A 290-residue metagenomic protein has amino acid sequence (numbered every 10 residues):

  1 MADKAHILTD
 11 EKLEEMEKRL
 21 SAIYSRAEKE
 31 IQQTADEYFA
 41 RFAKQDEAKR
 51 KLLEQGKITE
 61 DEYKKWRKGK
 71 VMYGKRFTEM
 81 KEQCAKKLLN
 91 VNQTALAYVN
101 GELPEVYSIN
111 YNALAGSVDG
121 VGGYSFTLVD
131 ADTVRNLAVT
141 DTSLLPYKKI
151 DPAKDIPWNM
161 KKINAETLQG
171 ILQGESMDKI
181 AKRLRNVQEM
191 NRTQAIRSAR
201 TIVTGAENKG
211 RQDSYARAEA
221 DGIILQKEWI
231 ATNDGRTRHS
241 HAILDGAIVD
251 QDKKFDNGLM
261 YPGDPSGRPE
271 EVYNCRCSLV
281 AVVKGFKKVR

Functional and structural regions predicted by a protein language model:
M1-E189, V283-R290: N-terminal leader/targeting and assembly helices and adjacent pre-domain segments
E189-M190, Q194-R290: Acidic, glycine-rich two-metal-ion catalytic cores of nucleic acid-processing enzymes
